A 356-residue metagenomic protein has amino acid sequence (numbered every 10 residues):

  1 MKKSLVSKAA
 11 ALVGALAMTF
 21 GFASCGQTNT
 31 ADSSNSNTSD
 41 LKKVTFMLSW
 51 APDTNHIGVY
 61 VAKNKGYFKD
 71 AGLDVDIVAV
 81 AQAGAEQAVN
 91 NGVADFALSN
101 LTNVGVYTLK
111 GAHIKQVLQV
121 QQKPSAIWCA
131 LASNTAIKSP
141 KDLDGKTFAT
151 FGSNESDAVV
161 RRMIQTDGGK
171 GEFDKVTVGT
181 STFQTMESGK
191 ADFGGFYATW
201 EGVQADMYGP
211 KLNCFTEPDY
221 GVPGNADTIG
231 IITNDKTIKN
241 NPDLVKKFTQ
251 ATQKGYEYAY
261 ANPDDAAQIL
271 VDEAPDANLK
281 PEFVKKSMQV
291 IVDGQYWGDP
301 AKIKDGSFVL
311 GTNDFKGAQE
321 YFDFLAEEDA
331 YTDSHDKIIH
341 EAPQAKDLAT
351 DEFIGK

Functional and structural regions predicted by a protein language model:
M1-K43, D351-K356: Short, low-complexity disordered leader/linker segments with a strong preference for bacterial N-terminal type II
D32-G179, F183-S188, D192-T199, C214-F215: Short, glycine-/small- and polar/acidic-enriched structural segments that line small-molecule recognition paths
I77, Q116, K175, A259-L270 (+1 more regions): Surface-exposed patches in mature extracellular/periplasmic domains of secreted proteins
Q87-N91, L109-G111, C129, D206-G209 (+2 more regions): Short secondary-structure transition/capping segments
T102-N103, S181-T185, G189-L279: Pocket-lining segment of extracytoplasmic ligand-binding domains
K170-D174, D276-I291, Y331-A342: Short, surface-exposed acidic
N241-E328: Secondary-structure end/capping motifs
F315-K356: Conserved C-terminal helix/tail region of periplasmic/extracytoplasmic solute-binding proteins
